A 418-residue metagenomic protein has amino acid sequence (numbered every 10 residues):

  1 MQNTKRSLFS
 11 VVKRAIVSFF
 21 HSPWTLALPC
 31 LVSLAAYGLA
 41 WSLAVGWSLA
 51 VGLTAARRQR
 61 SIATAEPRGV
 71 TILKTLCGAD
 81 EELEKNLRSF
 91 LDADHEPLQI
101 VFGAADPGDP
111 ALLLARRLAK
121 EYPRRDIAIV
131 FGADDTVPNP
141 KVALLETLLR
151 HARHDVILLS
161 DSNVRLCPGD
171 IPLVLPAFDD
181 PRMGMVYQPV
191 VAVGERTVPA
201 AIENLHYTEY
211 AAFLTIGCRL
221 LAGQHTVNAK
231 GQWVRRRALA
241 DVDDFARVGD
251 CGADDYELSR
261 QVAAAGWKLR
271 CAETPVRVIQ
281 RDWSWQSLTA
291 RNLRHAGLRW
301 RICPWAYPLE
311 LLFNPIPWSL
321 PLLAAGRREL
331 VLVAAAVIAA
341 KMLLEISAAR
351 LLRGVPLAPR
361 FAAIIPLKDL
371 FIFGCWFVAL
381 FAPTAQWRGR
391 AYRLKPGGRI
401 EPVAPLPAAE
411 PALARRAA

Functional and structural regions predicted by a protein language model:
Q2, F9-E66, A201-N204, I365: N-terminal membrane-anchoring/stem segments of glycan-assembly enzymes
G52-A55, T64, E310-Q386: Membrane-embedded multi-pass helical conduit in multi-pass membrane proteins, especially envelope-biosynthetic
R68-T71, Q99: Cell-envelope/extracellular polymer assembly enzymes that use nucleotide-activated donors
R88-P97: Short, acidic, metal-binding catalytic loop of nucleotide-sugar glycosyltransferases
L145, I157: Short aromatic/hydrophobic "clamp" motif used to bind/position activated sugar donors
R153-D155, N228-V242: Conserved nucleotide-sugar donor-binding and metal-coordinating catalytic region shared by glycosyltransferases
S162-A177: Acidic donor-binding/catalytic loop of UDP-sugar-dependent glycosyltransferases, especially processive GT2
F178-A211, R237-A240, D244-Y307, G397: Catalytic donor/gating beta->alpha subdomain of glycosyltransferases that bind UDP-sugars
